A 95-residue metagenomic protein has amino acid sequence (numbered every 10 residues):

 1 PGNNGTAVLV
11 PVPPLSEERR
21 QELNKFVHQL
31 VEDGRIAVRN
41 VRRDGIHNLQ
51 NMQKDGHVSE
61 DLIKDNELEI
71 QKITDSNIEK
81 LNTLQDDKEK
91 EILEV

Functional and structural regions predicted by a protein language model:
P1-N3: Short beta-strand
V8-V95: Positively charged, low-complexity, intrinsically disordered RNA-binding extensions
